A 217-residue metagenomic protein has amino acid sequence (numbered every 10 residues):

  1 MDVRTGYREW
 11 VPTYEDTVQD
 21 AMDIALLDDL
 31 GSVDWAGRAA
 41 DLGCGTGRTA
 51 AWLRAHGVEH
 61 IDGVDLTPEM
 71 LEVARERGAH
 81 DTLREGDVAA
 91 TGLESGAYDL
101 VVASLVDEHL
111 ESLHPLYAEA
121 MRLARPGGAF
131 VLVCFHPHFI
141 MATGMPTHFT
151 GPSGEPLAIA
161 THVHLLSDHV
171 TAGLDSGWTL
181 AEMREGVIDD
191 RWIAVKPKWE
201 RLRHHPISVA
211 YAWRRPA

Functional and structural regions predicted by a protein language model:
M1-W35, R48-W52, M70, I193 (+1 more regions): Conserved class I S-adenosyl-L-methionine
A40-L42, T46-A90: Class I SAM-dependent methyltransferase SAM/SAH-binding core
A89-V101: A short acidic, Gly/Pro-enriched loop at the edge of an enzyme's catalytic core that lines a small-molecule cofactor
L100-L113: A short SAM/SAH-binding and catalytic strip from SAM-dependent methyltransferases
H114-P126: A short glycine-rich, Lys/Arg-flanked "PGG" loop and its adjoining helix->strand segment in the class I
A129-E155, A160: Conserved class I S-adenosyl-L-methionine
T161-R184: Short alpha-helix
K196-A217: Core SAM-dependent methyltransferase catalytic element
